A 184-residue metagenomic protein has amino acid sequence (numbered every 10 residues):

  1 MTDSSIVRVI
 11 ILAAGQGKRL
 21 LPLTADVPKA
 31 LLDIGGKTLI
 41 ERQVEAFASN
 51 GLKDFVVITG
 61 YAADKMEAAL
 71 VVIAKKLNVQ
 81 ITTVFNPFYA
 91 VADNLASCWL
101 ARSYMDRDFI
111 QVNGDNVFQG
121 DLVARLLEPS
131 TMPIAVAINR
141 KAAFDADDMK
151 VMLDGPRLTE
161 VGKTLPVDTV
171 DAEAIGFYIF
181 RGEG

Functional and structural regions predicted by a protein language model:
M1-I11, K37-D108: Conserved N-terminal catalytic core of the sugar/cofactor nucleotidyltransferase
M1-P22, L31: N-proximal low-complexity "stem/linker" segments adjacent to membrane-targeting elements
R19, K65-A68, D121: Phosphate- and divalent-cation-binding pockets in alpha/beta enzyme and binding domains that engage nucleotide-derived
T24-D26, G51, T169-E173: Short glycine-enriched loop/turn motifs at secondary-structure junctions
D26-E41: Short catalytic helix/loop segments, enriched in acidic residues and glycine and frequently bearing histidine
T59, F85-P87, N113, G120 (+1 more regions): Short loop/edge segments at beta-strand edges and connector loops that shape dinucleotide/nucleotide cofactor-binding
L70, Q119-G184: Conserved core of the sugar-phosphate nucleotidyltransferase
R107-V117: Short beta-strand-to-loop acidic/aromatic patch adjacent to the donor-nucleotide binding site
